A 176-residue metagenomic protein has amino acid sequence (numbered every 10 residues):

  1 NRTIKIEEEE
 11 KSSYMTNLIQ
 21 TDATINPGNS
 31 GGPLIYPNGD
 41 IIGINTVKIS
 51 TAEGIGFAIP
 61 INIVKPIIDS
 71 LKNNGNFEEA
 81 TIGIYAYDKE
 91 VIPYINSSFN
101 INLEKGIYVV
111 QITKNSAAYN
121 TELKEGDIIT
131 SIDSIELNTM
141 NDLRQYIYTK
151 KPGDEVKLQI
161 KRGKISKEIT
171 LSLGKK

Functional and structural regions predicted by a protein language model:
N1-N96, N102-K105, T113-K114, T121 (+4 more regions): Serine-dependent protease modules
D40, G126-I128, D154: Structural motif
K105-T113, T130-D133: Acidic- and glycine-rich mobile interface elements
A118-M140: Conserved PDZ fold ligand-binding element
K150-P152: Surface-exposed, short loops/turns at beta-strand junctions within beta-sandwich domains
E155, S166-E168: A structural signal for beta-strand boundary/capping segments at domain termini and interdomain linkers
